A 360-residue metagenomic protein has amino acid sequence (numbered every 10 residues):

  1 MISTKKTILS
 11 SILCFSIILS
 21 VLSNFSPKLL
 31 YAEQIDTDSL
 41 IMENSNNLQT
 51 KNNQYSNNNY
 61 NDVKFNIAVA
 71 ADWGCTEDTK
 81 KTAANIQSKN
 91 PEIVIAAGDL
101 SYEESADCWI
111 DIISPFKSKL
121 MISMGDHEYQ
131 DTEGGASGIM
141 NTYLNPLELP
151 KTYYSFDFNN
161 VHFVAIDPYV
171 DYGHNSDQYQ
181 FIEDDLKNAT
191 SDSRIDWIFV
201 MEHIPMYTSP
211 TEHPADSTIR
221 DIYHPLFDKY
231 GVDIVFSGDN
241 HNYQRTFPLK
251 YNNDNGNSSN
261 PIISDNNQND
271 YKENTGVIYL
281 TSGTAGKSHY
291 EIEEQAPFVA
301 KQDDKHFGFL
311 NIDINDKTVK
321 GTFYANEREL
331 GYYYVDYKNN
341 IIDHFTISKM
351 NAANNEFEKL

Functional and structural regions predicted by a protein language model:
I2-I12: Bacterial N-terminal signal peptides that target proteins for export
L13-V21: Hydrophobic core
V21-S39: Sec-dependent signal peptide cleavage junction
E33-C108, S209: N-terminal active-site segment of His-dependent metallophosphoesterases
E33-Q34, M42-N44, Q49, H289-L360: A short C-terminal boundary segment appended to hydrolase-like catalytic domains
I67-V69, V94-A96, I122-S123, V200 (+1 more regions): Residue-level marker for buried hydrophobic side chains located in beta-strands that build the well-ordered beta-sheet
D72, G98-D99, G125-D126, H203 (+1 more regions): Active-site glycine-centered loops adjacent to acidic/histidine catalytic or metal-binding residues that shape
Q87, S105-R194, I198, H213-Y223 (+3 more regions): Extended active-site neighborhood of metal-dependent phosphoesterases/phosphodiesterases
